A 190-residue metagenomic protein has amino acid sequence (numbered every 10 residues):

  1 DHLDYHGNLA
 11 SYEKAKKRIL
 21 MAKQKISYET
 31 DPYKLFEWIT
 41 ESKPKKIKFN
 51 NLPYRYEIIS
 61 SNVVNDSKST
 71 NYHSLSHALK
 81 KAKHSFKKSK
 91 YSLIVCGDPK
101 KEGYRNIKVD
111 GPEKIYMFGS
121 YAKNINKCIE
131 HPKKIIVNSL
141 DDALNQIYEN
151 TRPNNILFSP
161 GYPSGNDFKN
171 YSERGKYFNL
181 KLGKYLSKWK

Functional and structural regions predicted by a protein language model:
D1, T70, D98-K100, Y121 (+2 more regions): Short glycine-rich anion-binding loops that position phosphate/pyrophosphate groups of nucleotides and phosphorylated
D1-Y28, S164-S172: Flexible active-site lid/hinge loop adjacent to a nucleotide/diphosphate and Mg2+-phosphate binding pocket
Y5, S74-L75, G103-R105, N126-C128 (+1 more regions): Short glycine-/acidic-enriched loop or helix-start segments at secondary-structure transitions that form or flank
S11-E13, R105-G111, Y171-F178: Charged helix-capping and loop-helix junction motifs
Y12, D66, L93, I115 (+2 more regions): Residue-level signal for inorganic ion chemistry
D31-K114: Nucleotide phosphate-binding/pyrophosphate-handling subdomain across enzymes that bind or process nucleotide phosphates
P99-N155, K190: C-terminal helical cap/extension that packs against the catalytic core of soluble nucleotide-cofactor enzymes
P160-K188: Glycine/aspartate-rich loop-and-adjacent alpha/beta segment that forms the canonical ThDP
